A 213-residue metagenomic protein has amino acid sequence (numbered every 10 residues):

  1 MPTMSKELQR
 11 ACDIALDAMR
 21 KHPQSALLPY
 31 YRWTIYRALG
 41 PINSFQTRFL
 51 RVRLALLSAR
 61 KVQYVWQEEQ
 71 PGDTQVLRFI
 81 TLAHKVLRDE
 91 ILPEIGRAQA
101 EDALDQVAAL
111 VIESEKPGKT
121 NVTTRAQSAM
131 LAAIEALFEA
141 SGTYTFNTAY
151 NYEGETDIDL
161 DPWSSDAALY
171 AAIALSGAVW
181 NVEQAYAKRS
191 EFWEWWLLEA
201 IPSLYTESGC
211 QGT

Functional and structural regions predicted by a protein language model:
P2-T213: Structured binding/interaction patches within domain cores
